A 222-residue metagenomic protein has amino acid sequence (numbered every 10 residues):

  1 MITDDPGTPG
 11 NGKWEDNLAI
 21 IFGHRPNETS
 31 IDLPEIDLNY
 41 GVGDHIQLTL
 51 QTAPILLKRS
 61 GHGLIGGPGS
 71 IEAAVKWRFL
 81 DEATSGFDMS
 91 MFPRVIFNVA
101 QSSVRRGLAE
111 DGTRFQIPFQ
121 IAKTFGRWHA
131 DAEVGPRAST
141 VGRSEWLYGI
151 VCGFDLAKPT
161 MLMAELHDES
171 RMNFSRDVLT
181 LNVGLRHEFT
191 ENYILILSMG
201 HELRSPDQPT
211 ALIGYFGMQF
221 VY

Functional and structural regions predicted by a protein language model:
M1-Y222: Transmembrane beta-barrel domains of Gram-negative outer membranes and organellar outer membranes
